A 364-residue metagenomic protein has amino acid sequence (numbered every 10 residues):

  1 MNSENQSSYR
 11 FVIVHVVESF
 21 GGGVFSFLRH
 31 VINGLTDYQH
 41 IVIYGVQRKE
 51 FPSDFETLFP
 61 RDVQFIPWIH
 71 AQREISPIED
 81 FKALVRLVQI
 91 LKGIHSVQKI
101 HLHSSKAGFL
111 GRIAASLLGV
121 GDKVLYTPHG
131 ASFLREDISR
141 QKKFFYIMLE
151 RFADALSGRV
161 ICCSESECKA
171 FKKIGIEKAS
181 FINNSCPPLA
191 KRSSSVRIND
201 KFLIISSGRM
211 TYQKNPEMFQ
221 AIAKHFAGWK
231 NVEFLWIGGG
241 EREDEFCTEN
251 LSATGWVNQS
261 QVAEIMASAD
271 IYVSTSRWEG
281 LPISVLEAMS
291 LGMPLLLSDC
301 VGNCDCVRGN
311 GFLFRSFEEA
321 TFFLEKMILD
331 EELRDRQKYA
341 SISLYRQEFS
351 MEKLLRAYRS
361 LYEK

Functional and structural regions predicted by a protein language model:
V14, R197-K214, Q220-A223: Conserved donor-binding/catalytic core segment of Leloir-type glycosyltransferases
H15-E79, A170-K172, F181, G240: N-terminal strand-loop element at the rim of the active site of nucleotide-sugar-dependent glycosyltransferases
I66-P67, K123, R151-R192: Donor nucleotide-sugar binding/catalytic pocket of nucleotide-sugar-dependent glycosyltransferases
L91, V257, E264-A269: Short alpha-helical donor nucleotide-sugar binding micro-motif in glycosyltransferases
I174, Q213, E332-E363: A charged, aromatic-enriched C-terminal amphipathic alpha-helix characteristic of glycosyltransferases across folds
R277: Aromatic "clamp/platform" in nucleotide-sugar-dependent glycosyltransferases that forms part of the donor/acceptor
P294-L297: Short hydrophobic beta-strand element within catalytic cores of glycosyltransferases and related nucleotide-activated
C304-E325: Change "using UDP/GDP/dTDP sugars" to "using nucleotide sugars
